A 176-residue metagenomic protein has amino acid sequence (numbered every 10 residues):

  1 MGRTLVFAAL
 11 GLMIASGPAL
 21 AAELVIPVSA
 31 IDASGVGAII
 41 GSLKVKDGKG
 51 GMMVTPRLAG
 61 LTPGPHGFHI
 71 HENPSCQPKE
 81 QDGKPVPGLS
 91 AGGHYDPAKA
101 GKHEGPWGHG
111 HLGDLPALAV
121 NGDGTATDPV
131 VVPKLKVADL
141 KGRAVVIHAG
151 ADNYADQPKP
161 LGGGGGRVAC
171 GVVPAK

Functional and structural regions predicted by a protein language model:
M1-T4: Positively charged n-region of N-terminal signal peptides that target proteins for export
V6-S16: Bacterial N-terminal signal peptides
G17-K176: N-terminal leader/targeting pre-sequences
